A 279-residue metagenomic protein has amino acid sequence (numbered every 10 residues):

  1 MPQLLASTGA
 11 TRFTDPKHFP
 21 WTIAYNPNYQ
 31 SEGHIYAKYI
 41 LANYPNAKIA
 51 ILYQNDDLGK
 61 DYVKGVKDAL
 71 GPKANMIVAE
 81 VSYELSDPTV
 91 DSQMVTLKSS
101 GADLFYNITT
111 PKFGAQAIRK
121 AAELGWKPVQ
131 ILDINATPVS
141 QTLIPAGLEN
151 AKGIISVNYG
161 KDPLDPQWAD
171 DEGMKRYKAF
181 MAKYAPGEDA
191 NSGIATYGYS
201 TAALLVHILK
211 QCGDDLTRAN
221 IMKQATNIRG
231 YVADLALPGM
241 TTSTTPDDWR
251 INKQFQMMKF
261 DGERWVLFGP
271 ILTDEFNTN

Functional and structural regions predicted by a protein language model:
M1, D15, L41-N46, K67-P72 (+7 more regions): Sec-exported extracytoplasmic/periplasmic mature domains
L4-L5, T11-T14, V81, L85-S86 (+3 more regions): Venus flytrap/periplasmic-binding-protein-like
T11-T14, P20-L124, W168: Extracellular/periplasmic Venus flytrap/periplasmic-binding protein
F19-N26, Q54, D162-Q167, E188-S192 (+1 more regions): Second-shell loop/turn segments in exported
E32, Y62, F113, G173 (+2 more regions): Catalytic-loop motifs flanking and including active-site residues across diverse enzymes
H34, A115, Y199-V206, A219: A structural signal for well-ordered alpha-helical segments within the folded catalytic domains of diverse enzymes
A121-Y199, I271-F276: Extracellular/periplasmic periplasmic-binding protein-like sensory domains
K183-T196, V206-W265: Segments of small-molecule ligand-sensing domains
